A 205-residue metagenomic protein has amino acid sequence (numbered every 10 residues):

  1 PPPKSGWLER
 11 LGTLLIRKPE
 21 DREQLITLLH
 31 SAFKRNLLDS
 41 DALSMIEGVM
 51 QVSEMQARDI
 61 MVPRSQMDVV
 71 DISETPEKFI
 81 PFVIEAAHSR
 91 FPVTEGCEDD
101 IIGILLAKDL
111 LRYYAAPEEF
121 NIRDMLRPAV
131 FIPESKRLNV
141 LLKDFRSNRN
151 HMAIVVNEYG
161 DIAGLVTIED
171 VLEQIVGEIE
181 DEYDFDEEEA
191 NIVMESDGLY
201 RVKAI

Functional and structural regions predicted by a protein language model:
P1-I205: Cytosolic regulatory modules rich in charged/polar residues
